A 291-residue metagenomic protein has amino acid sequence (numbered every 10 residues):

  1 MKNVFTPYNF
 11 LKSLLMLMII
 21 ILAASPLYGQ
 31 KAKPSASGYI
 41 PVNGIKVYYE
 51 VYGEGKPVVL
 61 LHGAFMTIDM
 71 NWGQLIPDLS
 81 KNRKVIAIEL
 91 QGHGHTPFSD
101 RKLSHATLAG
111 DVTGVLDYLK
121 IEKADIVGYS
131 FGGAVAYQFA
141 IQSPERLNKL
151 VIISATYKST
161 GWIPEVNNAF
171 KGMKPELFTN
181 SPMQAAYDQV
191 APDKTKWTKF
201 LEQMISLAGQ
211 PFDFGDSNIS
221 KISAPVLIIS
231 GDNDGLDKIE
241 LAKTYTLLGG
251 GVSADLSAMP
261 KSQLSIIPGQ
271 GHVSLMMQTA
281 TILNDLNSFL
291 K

Functional and structural regions predicted by a protein language model:
K2-V58, N82, K291: Alpha/beta-hydrolase fold catalytic core
I45-P97: Conserved HGGG/HGGXW glycine-rich cap/lid loop of the alpha/beta-hydrolase fold
P77-D78, D232-Q270, M276-Q278: Conserved loop-alpha-helix segment in the C-terminal half of the alpha/beta-hydrolase fold that carries the catalytic
A87-V127: Active-site loop/oxyanion-hole signature of alpha/beta-hydrolase fold enzymes
A134-Q142, N148-Q184: Flexible "cap/lid" loop of the alpha/beta hydrolase fold
Q203-N218: Active-site nucleophile elbow and catalytic-triad environment of alpha/beta-hydrolase enzymes
I222, I228-S230: Short beta-strand/loop motif that positions the catalytic acidic residue of the alpha/beta-hydrolase fold
L275-S288: Post-His helix in hydrolase/transferase enzymes
